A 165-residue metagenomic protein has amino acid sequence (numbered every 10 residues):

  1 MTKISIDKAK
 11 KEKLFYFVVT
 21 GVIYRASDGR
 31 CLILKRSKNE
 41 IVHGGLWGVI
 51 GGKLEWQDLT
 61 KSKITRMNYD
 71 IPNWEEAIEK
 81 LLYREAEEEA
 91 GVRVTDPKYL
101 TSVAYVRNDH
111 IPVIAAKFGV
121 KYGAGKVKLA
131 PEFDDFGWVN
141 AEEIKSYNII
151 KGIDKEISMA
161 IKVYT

Functional and structural regions predicted by a protein language model:
M1-T20, A26-S27, R36-N39: Acidic, metal-coordinating catalytic segment for phosphate/diphosphate chemistry, firing primarily on the Nudix
F15, W74, P112-I114: Residue-level preference for beta-strand/loop junctions
V18-V19, A77-I78, D134: Short loop/turn microsegments at loop-to-beta-strand junctions
Y24, G119-G123, N140: Solvent-exposed residues in well-ordered beta-strands and their adjoining turns, especially edge/terminal strands
R30-R84: Conserved Nudix-box catalytic region and its N-terminal flanking loop in Nudix hydrolases and closely related
G52, W56, K117, L129-T165: Nudix hydrolase/Nudix homology domain
G91-S102: A short coil-to-beta-strand element that immediately follows conserved catalytic motifs
V103-K126: Active-site-adjacent beta-strand/loop module that shapes the phosphate/pyrophosphate-binding cleft
